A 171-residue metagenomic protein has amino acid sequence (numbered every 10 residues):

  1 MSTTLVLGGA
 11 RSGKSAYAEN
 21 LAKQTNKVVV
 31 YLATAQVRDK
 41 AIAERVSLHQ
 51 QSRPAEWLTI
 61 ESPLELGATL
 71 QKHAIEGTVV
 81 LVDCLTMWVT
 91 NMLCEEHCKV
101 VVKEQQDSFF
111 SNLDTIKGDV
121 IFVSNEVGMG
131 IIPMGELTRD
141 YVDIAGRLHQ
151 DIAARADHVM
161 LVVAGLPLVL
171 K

Functional and structural regions predicted by a protein language model:
S2-H73: Conserved P-loop
L5, V79-L81, I121-V123: Structural motif
G13, V37-E44, E76, V80 (+5 more regions): Residues at secondary-structure transition points
A18, H49, L81, N125 (+1 more regions): Residue-level signal for inorganic ion chemistry
T25, H73-T78, T115-I116: Glycine-rich phosphate-binding loop signature in dinucleotide/nucleotide-binding domains
K27-V30, T78, D119, H158: Residues at the starts of beta-strands that form the adenosine-phosphate
A55-Q105: Helix-adjacent hinge/juxtasegments
L64, V89-K171: Replace "adjacent to P-loop NTPase cores in ATP/GTP-dependent enzymes" with "adjacent to NTP-binding cores
